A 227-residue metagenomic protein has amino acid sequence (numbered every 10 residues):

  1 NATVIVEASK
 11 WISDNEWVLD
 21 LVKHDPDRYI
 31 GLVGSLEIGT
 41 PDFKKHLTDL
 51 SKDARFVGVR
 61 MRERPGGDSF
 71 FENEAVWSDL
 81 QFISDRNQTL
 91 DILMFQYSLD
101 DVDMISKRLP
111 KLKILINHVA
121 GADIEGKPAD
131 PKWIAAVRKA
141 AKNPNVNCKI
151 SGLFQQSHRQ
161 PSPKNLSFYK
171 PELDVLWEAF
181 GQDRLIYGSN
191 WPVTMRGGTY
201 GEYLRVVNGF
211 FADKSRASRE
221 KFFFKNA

Functional and structural regions predicted by a protein language model:
N1-A2, D174-V175, A179-I186, M195-A227: Mid-to-C-terminal alpha-helical segments outside catalytic/metal-binding sites
N1-R86, P131, S167, R205-V207: Mid-domain alpha/beta scaffold segments of enzyme catalytic cores
V4-E7, K149-G152, I186-G188, F223: Short beta-strand segments
K10-S13, G39-P41, R64-G66, Y97-D101 (+3 more regions): Active-site environment of divalent metal-dependent phosphoester hydrolases
W17-D20, K45, D49, D101-M104 (+4 more regions): Alpha-helical elements of Rossmann-like donor-binding domains used by nucleotide-donor carbohydrate transfer enzymes
V18, L32, V59, I83 (+5 more regions): Divalent metal-coordination and catalytic microenvironments
V22, P26, S51, S106-K107 (+3 more regions): N-terminal cationic-hydrophobic initiation segments that often serve targeting/anchoring roles
V57, F70-I186: Catalytic pocket-lining loop regions of alpha/beta-barrel enzymes, especially the amidohydrolase/enolase/GH5 lineages
